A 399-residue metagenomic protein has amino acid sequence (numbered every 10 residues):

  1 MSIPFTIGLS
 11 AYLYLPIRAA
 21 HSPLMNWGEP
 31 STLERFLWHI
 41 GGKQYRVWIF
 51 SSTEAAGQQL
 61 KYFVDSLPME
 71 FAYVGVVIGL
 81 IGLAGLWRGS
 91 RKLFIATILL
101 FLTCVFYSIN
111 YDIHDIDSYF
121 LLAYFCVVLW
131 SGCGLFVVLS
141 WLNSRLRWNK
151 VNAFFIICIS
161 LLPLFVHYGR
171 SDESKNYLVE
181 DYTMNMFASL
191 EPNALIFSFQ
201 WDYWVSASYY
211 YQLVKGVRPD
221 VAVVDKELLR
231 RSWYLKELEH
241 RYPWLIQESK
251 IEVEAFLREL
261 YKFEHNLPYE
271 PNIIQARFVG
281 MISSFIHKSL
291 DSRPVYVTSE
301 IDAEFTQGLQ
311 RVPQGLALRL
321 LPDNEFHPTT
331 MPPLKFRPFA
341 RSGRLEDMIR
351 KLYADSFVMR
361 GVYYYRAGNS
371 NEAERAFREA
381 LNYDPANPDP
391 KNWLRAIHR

Functional and structural regions predicted by a protein language model:
M1-P16, F154-I159: Hydrophobic alpha-helical membrane-interfacial segments at the cytosolic entry of transmembrane helices
Y14-A56: Extracytoplasmic catalytic-loop and juxtamembrane helix elements of membrane-embedded, polyprenol/dolichol-linked
F36, A84-L86, I98-S118, F165-R170: Transmembrane-helix signature of polytopic, lipid-linked glycan biosynthesis machinery
E70-R91: Hydrophobic, aromatic-rich transmembrane alpha-helices and their immediate juxtamembrane boundary segments
W87-R91, C133-F165: Signature aromatic-anchored transmembrane alpha helix within multi-pass, membrane-resident enzymes that catalyze glycan
I95-I98, F106-S140: Hydrophobic/aromatic-rich transmembrane helices and adjacent perimembrane loops
I113, D117-F120, N152-E191, W201-S206 (+5 more regions): Membrane-proximal, lumen/periplasm-facing interface regions of secretory-pathway glyco- and lipid-modifying enzymes
M184-L195, Y209, K215-R399: C-terminal luminal/periplasmic domains and tails of membrane-associated envelope-modifying transferases
